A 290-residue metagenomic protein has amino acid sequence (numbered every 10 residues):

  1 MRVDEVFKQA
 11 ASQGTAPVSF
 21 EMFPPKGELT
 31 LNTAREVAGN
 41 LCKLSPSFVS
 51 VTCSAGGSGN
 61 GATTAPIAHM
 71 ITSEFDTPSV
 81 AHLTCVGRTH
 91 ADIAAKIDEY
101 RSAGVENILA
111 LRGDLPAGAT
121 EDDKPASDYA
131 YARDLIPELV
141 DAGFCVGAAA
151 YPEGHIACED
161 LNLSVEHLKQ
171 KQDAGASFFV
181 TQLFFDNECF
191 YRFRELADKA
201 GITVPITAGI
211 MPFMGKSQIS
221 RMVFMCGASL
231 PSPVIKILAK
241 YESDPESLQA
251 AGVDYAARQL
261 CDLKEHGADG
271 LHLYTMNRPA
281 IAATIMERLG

Functional and structural regions predicted by a protein language model:
M1-F20, G27, G290: N-terminal amphipathic alpha-helix/helix-capping segment at the start of soluble metabolic enzymes
R2-Q9, L31-N40, L44, G56-T77: Glycine-rich, positively charged N-terminal anion/phosphate-binding segment
V3-D4, K8, A126-Y151, G201-V253 (+2 more regions): Active-site pocket-lining/capping segments in soluble small-molecule metabolic enzymes
P17-T33, S79-A91, G147-L163, K240-D254: Active-site mouth loops of central-metabolism enzymes
E21, V49, Y100, K171 (+3 more regions): Conserved, mostly hydrophobic/aromatic
P25-E28, S45-I67, L115-S127, S177-F190 (+1 more regions): Glycine-rich, proline-tolerant flexible connector loops at the mouths of alpha/beta enzymes
N32-T33, C85-S102, A126-A130: Glycine-rich anion/phosphate-binding loops
R88-E99, N162-H167, C189-D198, G215-R221 (+1 more regions): Catalytic cores of alpha/beta
